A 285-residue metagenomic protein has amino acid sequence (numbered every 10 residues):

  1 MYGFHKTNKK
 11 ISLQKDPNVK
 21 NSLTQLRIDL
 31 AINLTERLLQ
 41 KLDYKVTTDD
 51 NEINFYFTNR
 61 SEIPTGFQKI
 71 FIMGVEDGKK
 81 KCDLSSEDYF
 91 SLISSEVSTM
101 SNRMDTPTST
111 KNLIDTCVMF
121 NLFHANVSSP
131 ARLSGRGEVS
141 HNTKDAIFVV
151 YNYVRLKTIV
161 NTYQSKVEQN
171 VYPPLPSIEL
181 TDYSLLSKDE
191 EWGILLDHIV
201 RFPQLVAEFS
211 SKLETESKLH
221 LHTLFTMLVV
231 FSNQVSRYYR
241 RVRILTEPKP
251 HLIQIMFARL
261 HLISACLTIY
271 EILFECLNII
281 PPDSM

Functional and structural regions predicted by a protein language model:
M1-M285: Non-catalytic interaction-recognition regions
